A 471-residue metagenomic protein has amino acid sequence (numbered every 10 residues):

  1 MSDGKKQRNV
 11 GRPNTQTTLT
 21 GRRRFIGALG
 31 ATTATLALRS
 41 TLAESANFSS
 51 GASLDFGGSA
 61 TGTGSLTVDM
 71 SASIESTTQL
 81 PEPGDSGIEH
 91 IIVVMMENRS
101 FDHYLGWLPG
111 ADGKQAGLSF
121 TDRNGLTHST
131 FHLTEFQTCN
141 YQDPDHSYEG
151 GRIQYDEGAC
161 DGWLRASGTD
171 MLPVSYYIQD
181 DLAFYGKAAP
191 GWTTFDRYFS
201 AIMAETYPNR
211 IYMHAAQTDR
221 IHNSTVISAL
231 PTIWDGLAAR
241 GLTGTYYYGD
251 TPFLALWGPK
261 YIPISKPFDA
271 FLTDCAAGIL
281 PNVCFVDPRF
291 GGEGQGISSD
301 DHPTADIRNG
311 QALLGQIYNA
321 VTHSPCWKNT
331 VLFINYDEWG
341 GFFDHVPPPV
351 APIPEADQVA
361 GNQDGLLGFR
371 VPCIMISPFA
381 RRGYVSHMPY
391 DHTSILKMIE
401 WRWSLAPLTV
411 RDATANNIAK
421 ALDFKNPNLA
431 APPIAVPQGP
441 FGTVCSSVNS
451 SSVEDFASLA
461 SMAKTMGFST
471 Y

Functional and structural regions predicted by a protein language model:
S2, K6-P13, T18-L19, G27-Y471: N-terminal pro-sequences and low-complexity stem/linker regions of secreted or lumenal proteins
